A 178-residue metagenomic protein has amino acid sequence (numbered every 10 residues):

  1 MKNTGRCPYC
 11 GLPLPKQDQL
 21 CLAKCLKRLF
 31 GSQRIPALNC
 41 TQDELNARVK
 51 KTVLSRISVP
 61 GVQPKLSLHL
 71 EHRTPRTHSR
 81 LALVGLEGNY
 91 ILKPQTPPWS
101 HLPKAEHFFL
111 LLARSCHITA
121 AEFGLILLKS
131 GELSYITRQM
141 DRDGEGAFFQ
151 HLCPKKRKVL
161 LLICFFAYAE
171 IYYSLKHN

Functional and structural regions predicted by a protein language model:
M1-N46, H177: Regulatory N- and C-terminal appendages and interdomain linkers associated with kinase/kinase-like NTP transferase
Y9, Y90, Y135, Y168 (+1 more regions): Sequence-level detector for tyrosine residue identity
E44-C164: Conserved ATP-binding subdomain of kinase catalytic cores across diverse folds
K158-N178: Helix-hairpin-helix/helix-loop-helix acidic hairpins
